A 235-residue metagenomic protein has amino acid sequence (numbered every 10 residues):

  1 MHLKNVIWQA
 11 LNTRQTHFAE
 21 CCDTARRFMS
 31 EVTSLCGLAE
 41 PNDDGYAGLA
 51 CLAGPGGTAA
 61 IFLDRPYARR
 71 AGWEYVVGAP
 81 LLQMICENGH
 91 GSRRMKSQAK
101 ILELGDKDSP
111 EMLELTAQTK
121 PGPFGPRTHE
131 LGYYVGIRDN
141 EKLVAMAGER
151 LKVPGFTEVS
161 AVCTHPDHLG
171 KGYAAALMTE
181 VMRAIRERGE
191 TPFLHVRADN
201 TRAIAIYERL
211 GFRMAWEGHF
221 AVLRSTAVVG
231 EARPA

Functional and structural regions predicted by a protein language model:
M1-K4, G89-G122, R233-A235: Short amphipathic alpha-helix that is part of the acyltransferase structural core
M1-M95: Acyl-donor-binding surface of acyltransferase catalytic domains
C36-A39, V162-L169, R197: A short, internal acetyl-CoA/4′-phosphopantetheine-binding micro-motif in the GNAT/acyltransferase core
D44-L49, G170-E187, I204-R209: Conserved acetyl-CoA-binding loop-helix of GNAT-fold acetyltransferases
I61-P66, A184, F193-I204, F220-E231: Conserved beta-strand-loop-alpha-helix junction that forms the acyl-donor binding cleft
Y67-W73, A175, A198-W216: Conserved active-site alpha-helix within GNAT-family acetyltransferase domains
V76-C86, H195, R213-V228: Conserved catalytic-core motifs of GNAT/GCN5-like acyltransferases
P123-H165: A conserved beta-strand-loop-helix scaffold within acyl/acetyltransferase catalytic domains
